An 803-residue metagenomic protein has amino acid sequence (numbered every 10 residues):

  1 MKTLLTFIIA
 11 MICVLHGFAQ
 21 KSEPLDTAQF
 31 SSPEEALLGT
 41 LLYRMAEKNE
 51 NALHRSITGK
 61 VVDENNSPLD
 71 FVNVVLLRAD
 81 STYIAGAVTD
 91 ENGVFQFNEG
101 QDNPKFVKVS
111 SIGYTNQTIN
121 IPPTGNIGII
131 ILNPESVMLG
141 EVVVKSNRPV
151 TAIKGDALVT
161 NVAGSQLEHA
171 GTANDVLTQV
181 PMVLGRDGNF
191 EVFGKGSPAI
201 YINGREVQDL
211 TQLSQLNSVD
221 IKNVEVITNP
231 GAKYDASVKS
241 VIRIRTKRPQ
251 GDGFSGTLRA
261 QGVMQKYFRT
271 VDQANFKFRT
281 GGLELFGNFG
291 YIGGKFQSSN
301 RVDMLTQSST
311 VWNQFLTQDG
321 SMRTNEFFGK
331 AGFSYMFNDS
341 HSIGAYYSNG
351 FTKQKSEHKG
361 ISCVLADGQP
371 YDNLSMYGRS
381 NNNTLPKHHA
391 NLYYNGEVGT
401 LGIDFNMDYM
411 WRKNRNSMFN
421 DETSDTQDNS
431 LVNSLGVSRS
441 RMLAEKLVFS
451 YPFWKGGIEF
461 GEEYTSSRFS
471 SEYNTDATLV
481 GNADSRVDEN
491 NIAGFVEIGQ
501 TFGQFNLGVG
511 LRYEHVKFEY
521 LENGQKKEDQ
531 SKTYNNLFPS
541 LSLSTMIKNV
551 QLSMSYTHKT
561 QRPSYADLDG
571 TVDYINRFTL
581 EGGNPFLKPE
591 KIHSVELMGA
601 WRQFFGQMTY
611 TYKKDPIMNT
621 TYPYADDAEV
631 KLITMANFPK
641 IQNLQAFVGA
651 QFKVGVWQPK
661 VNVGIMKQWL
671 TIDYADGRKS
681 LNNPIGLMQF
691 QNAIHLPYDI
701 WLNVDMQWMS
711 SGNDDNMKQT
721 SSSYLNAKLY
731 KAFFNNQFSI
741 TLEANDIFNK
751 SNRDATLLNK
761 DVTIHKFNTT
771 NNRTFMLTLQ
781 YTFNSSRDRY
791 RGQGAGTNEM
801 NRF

Functional and structural regions predicted by a protein language model:
L25-N49, V75-L77, K108-Y114, N126-Q166 (+3 more regions): Short, acidic, small-residue-rich periplasmic hinge/interaction motif at the N-terminus of Gram-negative outer-membrane
N98, Q179, R205-G231: Short acidic/polar hinge/loop motifs at secondary-structure boundaries that mediate gating or recognition
G125-I131, E141, A173-V176, L210-T211 (+3 more regions): N-terminal periplasmic accessory domains that precede and gate Gram-negative outer-membrane beta-barrel machines
D235-I242, Q250-N300, T324-F327: Outer-membrane beta-barrel translocator/receptor signature
R245-A260, S299, D303, F327-A331 (+7 more regions): Surface-exposed extracellular loop regions of Gram-negative outer-membrane beta-barrel proteins
F328-K353, Y377-N523, M546, V550-Q551 (+2 more regions): Face-selective signature of the C-terminal outer-membrane beta-barrel domain
M442-K446, A493, K588, S594 (+2 more regions): Outer membrane beta-barrel strand-and-loop segments of large Gram-negative receptors, especially TonB-dependent
R486-E489, D529-K532, T560-K614, L632-Q645 (+1 more regions): Outer-membrane beta-barrel signature, preferentially recognizing the C-terminal barrel domain of Gram-negative
